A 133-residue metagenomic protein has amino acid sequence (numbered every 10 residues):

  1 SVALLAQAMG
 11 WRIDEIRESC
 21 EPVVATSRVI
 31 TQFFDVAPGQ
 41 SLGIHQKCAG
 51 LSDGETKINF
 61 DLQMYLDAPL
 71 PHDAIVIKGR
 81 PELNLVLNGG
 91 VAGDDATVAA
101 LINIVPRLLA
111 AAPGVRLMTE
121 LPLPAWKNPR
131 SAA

Functional and structural regions predicted by a protein language model:
S1-D73, N103: Active-site-lining helix/loop region of Rossmann-like oxidoreductase modules
Y65-A133: C-terminal helical cap and adjacent loop that interface with cofactors, partners, or active-site loops
